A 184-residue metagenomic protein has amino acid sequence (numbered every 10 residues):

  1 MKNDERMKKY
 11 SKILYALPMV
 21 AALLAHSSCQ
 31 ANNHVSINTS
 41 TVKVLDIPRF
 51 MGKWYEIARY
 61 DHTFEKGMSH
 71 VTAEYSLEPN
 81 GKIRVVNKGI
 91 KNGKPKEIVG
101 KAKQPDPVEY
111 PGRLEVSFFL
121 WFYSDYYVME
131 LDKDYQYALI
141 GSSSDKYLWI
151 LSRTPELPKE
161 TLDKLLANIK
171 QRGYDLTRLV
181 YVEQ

Functional and structural regions predicted by a protein language model:
K2-Y15, V20-Q184: A beta-rich soluble binding module of mature secreted/lumenal proteins
